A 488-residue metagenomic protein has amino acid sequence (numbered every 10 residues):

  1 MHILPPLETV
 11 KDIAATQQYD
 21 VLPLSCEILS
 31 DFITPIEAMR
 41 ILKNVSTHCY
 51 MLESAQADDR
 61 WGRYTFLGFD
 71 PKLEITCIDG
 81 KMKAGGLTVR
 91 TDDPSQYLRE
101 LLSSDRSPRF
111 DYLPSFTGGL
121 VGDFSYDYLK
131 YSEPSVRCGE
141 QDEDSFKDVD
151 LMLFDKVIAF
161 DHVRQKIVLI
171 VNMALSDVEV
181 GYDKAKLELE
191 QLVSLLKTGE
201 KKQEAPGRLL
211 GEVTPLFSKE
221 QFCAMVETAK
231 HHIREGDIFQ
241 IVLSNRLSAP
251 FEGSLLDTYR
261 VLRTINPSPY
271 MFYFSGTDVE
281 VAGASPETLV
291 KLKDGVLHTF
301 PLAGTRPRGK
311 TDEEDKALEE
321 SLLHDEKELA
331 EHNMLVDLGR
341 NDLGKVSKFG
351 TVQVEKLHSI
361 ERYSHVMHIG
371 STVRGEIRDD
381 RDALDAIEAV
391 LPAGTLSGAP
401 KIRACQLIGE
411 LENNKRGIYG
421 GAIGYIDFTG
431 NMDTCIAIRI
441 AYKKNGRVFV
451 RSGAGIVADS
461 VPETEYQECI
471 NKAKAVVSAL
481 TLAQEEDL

Functional and structural regions predicted by a protein language model:
M1-L488: Extended alpha-helical targeting/anchoring segments, especially N-terminal organellar/secretory targeting helices
